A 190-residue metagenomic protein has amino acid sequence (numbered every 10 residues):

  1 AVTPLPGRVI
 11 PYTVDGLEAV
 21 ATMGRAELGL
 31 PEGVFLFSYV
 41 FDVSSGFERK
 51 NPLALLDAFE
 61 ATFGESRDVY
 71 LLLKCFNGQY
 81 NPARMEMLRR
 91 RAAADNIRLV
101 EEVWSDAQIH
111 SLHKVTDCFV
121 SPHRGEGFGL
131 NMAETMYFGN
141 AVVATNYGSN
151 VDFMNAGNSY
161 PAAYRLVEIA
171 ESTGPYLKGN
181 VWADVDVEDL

Functional and structural regions predicted by a protein language model:
P6, T13: Carbohydrate-associated surface elements
L17-L30: A short helix/loop element that forms part of the nucleotide-sugar donor recognition site in Leloir-type
P31-K50, L56-E60: Conserved donor-binding/catalytic core segment of Leloir-type glycosyltransferases
G78, P82-S111: Nucleotide-activated donor-binding/catalytic signature segment of Leloir-type glycosyltransferases, i.e., the conserved
W104-T116, Y137, I169-S172: Short acidic alpha-helix that forms the nucleotide-activated donor recognition element in Leloir-type transferases
F119-V120, V143: A short hydrophobic beta-strand element within the catalytic core of glycosyltransferases that build diverse glycans
R124: Aromatic "clamp/platform" in nucleotide-sugar-dependent glycosyltransferases that forms part of the donor/acceptor
A141-A144, M154, N158-A163: Short hydrophobic beta-strand element within catalytic cores of glycosyltransferases and related nucleotide-activated
